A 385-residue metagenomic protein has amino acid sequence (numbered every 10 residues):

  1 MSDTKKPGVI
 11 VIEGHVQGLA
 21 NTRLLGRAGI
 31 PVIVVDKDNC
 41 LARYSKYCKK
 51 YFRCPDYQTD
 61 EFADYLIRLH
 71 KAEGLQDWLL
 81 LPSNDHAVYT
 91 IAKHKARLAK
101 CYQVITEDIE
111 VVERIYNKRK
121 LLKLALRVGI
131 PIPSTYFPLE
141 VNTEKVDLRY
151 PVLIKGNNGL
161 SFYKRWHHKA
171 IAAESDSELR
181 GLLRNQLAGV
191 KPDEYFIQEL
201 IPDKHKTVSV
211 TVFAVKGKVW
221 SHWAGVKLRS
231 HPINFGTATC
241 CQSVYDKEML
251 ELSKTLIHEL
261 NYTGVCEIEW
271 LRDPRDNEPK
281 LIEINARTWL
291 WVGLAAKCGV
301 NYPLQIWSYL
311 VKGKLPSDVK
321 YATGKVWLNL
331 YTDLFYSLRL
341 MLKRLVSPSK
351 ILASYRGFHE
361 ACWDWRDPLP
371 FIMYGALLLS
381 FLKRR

Functional and structural regions predicted by a protein language model:
M1-E107, Y374-R385: ATP-binding N-terminal substructure of ATP-dependent carboxylate-amine bond-forming enzymes
V112-Y195, K216-K218, K247: Active-site nucleotide/adenylate-binding loops and adjacent lid/helix of ATP-dependent enzymes
E174-I233, V244-K254, L271-R275, P279-K280: Phosphate-binding site of ATP-dependent enzymes
D176-S177, L290-S308: Gly/Ser/Thr-rich active-site loops/lids in small-molecule metabolic enzymes that frequently grip phosphoryl groups
F196-I197, T263-E267, P316-A322: Flexible, glycine/charged-enriched surface loops at secondary-structure junctions
L228-I233, T237-C240, N285-G299: Glycine-rich phosphate/pyrophosphate-binding beta-alpha loops
H258-G293: Conserved metal-phosphate-binding beta-hairpin within the catalytic cores of diverse ATP-dependent phosphoryl-transfer
S308-R385: Peripheral (often C-terminal) accessory segments that flank ATP-dependent C-N-forming ligase machineries
